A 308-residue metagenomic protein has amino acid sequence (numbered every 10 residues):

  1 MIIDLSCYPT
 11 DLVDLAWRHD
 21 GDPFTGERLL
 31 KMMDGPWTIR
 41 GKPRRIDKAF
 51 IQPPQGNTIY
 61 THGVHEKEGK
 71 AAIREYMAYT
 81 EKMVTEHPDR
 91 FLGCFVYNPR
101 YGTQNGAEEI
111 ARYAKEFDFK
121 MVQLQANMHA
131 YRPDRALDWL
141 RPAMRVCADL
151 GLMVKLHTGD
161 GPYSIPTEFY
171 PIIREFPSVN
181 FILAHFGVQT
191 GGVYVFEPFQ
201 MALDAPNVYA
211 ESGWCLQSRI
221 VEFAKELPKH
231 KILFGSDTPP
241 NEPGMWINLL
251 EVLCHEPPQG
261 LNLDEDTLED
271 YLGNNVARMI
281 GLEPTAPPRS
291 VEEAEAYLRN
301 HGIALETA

Functional and structural regions predicted by a protein language model:
M1-K48, K229-K231, E242-A308: Mid-to-C-terminal alpha-helical segments outside catalytic/metal-binding sites
L5-S6, M33, T80, Y113 (+7 more regions): Conserved, mostly hydrophobic/aromatic
S6-Y8, Q52, C94-V96, Q123-Q125 (+5 more regions): A cross-family glycoside hydrolase active-site/sugar-binding cleft signature
C7, H19, E27-E66, R90-N98 (+1 more regions): Divalent metal-dependent hydrolysis catalytic cores, especially in the metallo-beta-lactamase
R18-F24, T58-I59, G69-I73, N98-N105 (+5 more regions): Acidic-and-aromatic substrate-binding clefts and catalytic sites of carbohydrate-active enzymes
F24-T38, E75-E81, N105-I110, I165-Y170 (+2 more regions): Alpha-helical scaffolding within the catalytic cores of extracellular/periplasmic polymer-degrading hydrolases
G63-V154, V208: Active-site gating/metal-coordination segments in enzymes
K120, Y131-F234, E306-T307: Catalytic pocket-lining loop regions of alpha/beta-barrel enzymes, especially the amidohydrolase/enolase/GH5 lineages
